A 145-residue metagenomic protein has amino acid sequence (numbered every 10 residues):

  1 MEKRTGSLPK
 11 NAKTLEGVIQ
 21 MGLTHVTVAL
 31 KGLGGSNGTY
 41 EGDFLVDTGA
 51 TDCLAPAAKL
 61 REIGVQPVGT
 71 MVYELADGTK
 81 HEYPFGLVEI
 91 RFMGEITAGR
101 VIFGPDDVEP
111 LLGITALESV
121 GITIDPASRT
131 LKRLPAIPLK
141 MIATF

Functional and structural regions predicted by a protein language model:
E2-F145: Pepsin/retropepsin-fold aspartyl endopeptidases
